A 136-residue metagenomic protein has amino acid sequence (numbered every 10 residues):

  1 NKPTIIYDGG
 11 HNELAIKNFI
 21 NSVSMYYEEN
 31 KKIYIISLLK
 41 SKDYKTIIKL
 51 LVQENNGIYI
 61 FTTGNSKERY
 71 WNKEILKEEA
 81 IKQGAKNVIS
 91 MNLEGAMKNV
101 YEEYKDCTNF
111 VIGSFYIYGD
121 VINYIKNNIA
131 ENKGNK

Functional and structural regions predicted by a protein language model:
N1-I58: Nucleotide phosphate-binding/pyrophosphate-handling subdomain across enzymes that bind or process nucleotide phosphates
T4-I5, I48-T108: C-terminal helical cap/extension that packs against the catalytic core of soluble nucleotide-cofactor enzymes
E13-L14, K42, K67-E68, G95 (+1 more regions): Short alpha-helical
I16-K17, Y44-T46, W71-N72, D120-N123: Short glycine-/acidic-enriched loop or helix-start segments at secondary-structure transitions that form or flank
K31-I33, I58-F61, I129-K136: Short hydrophobic/aromatic-enriched beta-strand-loop microsegments
I36-K40, T62-G64, S114: Cofactor-binding loop segments of dinucleotide-utilizing enzymes, especially the Rossmann-like FAD- and NAD(P)+-binding
V111: Solvent-exposed interhelical
S114-K136: Glycine/aspartate-rich loop-and-adjacent alpha/beta segment that forms the canonical ThDP
